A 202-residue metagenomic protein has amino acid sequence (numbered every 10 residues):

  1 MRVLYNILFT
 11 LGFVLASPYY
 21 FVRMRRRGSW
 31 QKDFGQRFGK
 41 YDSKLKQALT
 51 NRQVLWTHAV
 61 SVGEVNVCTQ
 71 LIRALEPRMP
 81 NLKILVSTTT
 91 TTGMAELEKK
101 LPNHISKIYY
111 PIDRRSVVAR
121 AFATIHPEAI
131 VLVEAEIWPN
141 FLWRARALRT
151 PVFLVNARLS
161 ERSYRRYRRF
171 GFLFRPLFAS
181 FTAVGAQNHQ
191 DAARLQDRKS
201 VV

Functional and structural regions predicted by a protein language model:
M1-I7: N-terminal membrane topogenic signal
L11: Catalytic core of tubulin tyrosine ligase-like
S17-R198: Active-site and donor-binding regions of nucleotide-sugar-utilizing enzymes
V201-V202: Conserved small/polar residues in nucleotide/adenosyl-binding loops
